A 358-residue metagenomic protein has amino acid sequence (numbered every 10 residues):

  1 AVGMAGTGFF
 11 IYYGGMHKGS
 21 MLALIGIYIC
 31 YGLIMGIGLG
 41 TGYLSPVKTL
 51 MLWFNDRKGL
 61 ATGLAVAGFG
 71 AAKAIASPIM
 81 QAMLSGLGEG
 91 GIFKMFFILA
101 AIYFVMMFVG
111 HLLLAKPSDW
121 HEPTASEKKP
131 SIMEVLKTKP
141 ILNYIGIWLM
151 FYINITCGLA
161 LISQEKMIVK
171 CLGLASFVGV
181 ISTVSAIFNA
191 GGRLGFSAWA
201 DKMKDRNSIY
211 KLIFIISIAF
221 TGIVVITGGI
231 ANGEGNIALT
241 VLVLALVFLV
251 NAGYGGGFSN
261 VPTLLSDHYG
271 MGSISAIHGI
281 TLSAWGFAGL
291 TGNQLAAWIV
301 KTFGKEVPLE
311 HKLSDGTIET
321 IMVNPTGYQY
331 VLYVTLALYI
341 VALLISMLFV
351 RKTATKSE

Functional and structural regions predicted by a protein language model:
G3, K18-T41, Y152, A238-G256: Hydrophobic core of transmembrane alpha-helices in multi-pass small-molecule transporters, especially MFS/SLC-type
G40-F54, A61-T62, G256-Y269: Intracellular juxtamembrane helix-capping segments at the cytosolic ends of symmetry-related transmembrane helices
F69-S118: Helix-loop-helix hairpin linking two adjacent transmembrane segments in secondary transporters
K73, H268-K305: A late C-terminal transmembrane helix in Major Facilitator Superfamily
S77, P140-S197, F258, P262 (+1 more regions): Extracytoplasmic gate region of multi-pass secondary transporters
M107-A115, G256, G286, Y328 (+1 more regions): Multi-pass alpha-helical transporter architecture, strongest for 12-TM Major Facilitator/SLC carriers used
A115-M133, K356-E358: Flexible cytoplasmic inter-helical loops of multi-pass small-molecule transporters
F151, C157, L172, S185-N189 (+2 more regions): C-terminal transmembrane helical hairpin of 12-TM major facilitator-type secondary transporters
